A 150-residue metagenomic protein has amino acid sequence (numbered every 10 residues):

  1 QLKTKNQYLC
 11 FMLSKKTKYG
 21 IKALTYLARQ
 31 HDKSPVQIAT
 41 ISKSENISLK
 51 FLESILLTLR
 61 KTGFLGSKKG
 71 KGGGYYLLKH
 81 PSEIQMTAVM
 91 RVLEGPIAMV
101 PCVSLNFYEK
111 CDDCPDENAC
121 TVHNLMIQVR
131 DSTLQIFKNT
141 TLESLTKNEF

Functional and structural regions predicted by a protein language model:
Q1-F11: Short, Lys/Arg-enriched N-terminal segments with co-localized hydrophobic residues within the first ~10-30 amino acids
G20-D32: Short amphipathic alpha-helical interface segments
A39-E45: A short alpha-helical element within helix-turn-helix/winged-helix DNA-binding domains across DNA-binding proteins
K50: Key DNA-contact positions within bacterial/archaeal DNA-binding proteins
I55-R60: Basic amphipathic alpha-helical segments that dock to polyanions
F64-K71, Y76-L78: Beta-hairpin "wing" of winged helix-turn-helix
L78-F150: Non-DNA-binding regulatory cores of transcription-related proteins, predominantly C-terminal effector-binding
